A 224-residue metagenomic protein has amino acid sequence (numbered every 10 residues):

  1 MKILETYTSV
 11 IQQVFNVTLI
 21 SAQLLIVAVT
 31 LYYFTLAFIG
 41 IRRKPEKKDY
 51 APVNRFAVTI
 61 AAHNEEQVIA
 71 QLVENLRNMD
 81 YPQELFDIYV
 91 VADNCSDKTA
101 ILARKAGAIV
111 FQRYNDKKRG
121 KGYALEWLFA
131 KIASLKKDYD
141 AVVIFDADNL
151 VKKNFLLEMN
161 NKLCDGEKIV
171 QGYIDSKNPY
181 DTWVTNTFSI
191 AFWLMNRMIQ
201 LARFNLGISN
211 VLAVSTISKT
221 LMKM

Functional and structural regions predicted by a protein language model:
M1-P52: N-terminal membrane-anchoring/stem segments of glycan-assembly enzymes
N54-A57, D87: Cell-envelope/extracellular polymer assembly enzymes that use nucleotide-activated donors
A70, D97-R104, Q112, K153-N154: Acidic helix N-cap motif at the loop->helix transition within catalytic regions of sugar-transfer enzymes
E74-L85: Short, acidic, metal-binding catalytic loop of nucleotide-sugar glycosyltransferases
A92-A100, N115-K117, L150: A conserved acidic beta->alpha catalytic loop
K98, F145-K162: Acidic donor-binding/catalytic loop of UDP-sugar-dependent glycosyltransferases, especially processive GT2
Y114, R119-L135, E158-M224: Long helical/loop segments within the catalytic core of UDP-sugar-dependent glycosyltransferases, especially the large
V142: Short aromatic/hydrophobic "clamp" motif used to bind/position activated sugar donors
